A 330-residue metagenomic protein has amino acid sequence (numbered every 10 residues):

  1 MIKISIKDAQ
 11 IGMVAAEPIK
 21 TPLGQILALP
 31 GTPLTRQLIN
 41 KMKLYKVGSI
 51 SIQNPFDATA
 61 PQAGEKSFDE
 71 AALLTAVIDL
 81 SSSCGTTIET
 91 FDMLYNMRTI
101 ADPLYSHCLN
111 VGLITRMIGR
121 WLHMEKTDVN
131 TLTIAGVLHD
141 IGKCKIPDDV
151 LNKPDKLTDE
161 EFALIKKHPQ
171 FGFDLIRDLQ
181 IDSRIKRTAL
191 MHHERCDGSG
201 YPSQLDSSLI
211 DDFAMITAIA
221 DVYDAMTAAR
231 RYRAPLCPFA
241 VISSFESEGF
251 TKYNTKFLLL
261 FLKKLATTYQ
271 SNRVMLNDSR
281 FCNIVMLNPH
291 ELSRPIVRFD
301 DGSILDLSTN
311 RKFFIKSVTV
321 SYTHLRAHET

Functional and structural regions predicted by a protein language model:
M1-T75, S303, R311-F314, S321-Y322: Membrane-cytosol interface segments
A15-I19, S271-L276: A short beta-strand micro-motif
Q53-K166, F173-Q180, R184: Acidic/His-rich, divalent-metal-binding segments that scaffold phosphate/diphosphate chemistry
V111, I134-K145, A163-D174, D178-L259 (+3 more regions): Alpha-helical scaffolding flanking metal-ion-dependent phosphate/phosphodiester catalytic sites
F281-P289: Short beta-strand-centered aromatic/proline hotspots
E291-D300: Short, solvent-exposed secondary-structure boundary/capping segments
T323-T330: Conserved small/polar residues in nucleotide/adenosyl-binding loops
